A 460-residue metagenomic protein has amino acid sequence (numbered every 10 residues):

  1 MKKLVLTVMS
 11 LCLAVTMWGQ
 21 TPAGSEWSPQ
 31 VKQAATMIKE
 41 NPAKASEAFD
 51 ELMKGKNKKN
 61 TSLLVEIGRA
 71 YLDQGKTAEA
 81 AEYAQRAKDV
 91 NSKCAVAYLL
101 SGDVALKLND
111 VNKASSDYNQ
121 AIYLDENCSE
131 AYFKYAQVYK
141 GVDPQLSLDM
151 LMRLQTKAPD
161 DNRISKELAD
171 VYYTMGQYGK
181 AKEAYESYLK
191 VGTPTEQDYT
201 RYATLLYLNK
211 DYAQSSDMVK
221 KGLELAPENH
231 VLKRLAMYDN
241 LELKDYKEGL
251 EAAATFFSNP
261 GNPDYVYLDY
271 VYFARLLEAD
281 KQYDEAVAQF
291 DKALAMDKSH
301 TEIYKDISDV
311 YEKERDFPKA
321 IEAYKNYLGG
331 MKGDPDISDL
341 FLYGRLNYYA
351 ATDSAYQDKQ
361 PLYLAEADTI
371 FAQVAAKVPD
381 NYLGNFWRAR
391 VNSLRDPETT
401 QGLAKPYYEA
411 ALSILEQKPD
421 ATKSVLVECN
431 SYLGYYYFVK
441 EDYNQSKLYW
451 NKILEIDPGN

Functional and structural regions predicted by a protein language model:
K2-S10: Sec-dependent signal peptide recognition, specifically the positively charged N-region followed immediately by
L4, V15, Q20-K440: Alpha-solenoid helical repeat scaffolds
N444-K447, I453-N460: C-terminal interaction modules of eukaryotic adaptor/scaffold proteins
